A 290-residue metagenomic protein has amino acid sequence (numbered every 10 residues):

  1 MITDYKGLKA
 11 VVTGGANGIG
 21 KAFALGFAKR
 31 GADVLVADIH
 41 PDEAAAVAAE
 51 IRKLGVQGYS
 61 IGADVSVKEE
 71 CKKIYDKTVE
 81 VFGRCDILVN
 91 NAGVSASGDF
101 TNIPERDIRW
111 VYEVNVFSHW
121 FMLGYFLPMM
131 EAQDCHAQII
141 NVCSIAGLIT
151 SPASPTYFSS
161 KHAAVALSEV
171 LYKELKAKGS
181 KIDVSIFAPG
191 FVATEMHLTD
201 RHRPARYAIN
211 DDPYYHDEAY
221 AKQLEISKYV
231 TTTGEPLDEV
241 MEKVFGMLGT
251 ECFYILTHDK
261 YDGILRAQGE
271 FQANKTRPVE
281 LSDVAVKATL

Functional and structural regions predicted by a protein language model:
I2-L35: Canonical Rossmann dinucleotide-binding motif of NAD(H)/NADP(H)-dependent dehydrogenases/reductases, specifically
R30-A46: Conserved glycine-rich Rossmann-like NAD(P)H-binding loop of the short-chain dehydrogenase/reductase
P41-D42, G62-K73, E105: The beta1-alpha1 cofactor-binding region of Rossmann-like NAD(H)/NADP(H)-dependent oxidoreductases
D99-F100, P104-W110: Substrate-binding pocket helix/loop in short-chain dehydrogenase/reductase
L123, S160: Active-site helix of classical SDR
S144: Residue(s) in the substrate-gating loop at a strand-loop-helix junction that position the organic substrate next
A177-Y254: SDR active-site lid
